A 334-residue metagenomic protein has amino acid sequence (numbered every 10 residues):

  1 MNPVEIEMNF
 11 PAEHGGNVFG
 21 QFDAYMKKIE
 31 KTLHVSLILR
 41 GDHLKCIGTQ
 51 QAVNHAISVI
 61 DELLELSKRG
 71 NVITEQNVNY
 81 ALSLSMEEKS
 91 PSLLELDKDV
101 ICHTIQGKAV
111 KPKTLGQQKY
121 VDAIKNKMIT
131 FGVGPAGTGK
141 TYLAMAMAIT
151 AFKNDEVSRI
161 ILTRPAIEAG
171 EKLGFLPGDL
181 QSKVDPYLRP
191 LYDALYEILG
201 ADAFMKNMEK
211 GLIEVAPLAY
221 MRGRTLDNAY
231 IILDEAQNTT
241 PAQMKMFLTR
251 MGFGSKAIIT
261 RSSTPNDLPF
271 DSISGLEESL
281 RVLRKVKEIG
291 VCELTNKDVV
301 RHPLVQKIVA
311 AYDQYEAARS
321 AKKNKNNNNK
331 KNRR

Functional and structural regions predicted by a protein language model:
M1-G16: Short glycine-/aliphatic-rich beta-strand segments at the starts of folded cytosolic domains
P3, V18-F22, L39, S320: A positional/architectural concept
F10-A12, L39-G41, G48, R164 (+2 more regions): Flexible glycine-/small-residue-rich
E13-K31: Short amphipathic alpha-helix segments
K31-I38: A short, structured beta-strand/loop element
I38-D97: Interdomain "pre-motor" coupling segment immediately N-terminal to P-loop NTPase/helicase cores
M86-K108, P112-L115: Conserved loop-to-helix interface motifs that mediate assembly, gating, or partner/ligand docking in ancient ring
I105-Q117, D122-L233, Q237-R334: Conserved helicase motor core of SF1/SF2 NTP-dependent helicases
